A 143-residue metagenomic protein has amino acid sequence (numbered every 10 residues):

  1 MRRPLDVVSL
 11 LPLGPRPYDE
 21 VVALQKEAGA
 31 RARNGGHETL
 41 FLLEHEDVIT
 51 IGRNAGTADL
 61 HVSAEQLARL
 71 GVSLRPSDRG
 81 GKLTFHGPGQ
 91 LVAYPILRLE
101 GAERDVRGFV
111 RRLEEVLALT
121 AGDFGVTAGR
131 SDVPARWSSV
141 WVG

Functional and structural regions predicted by a protein language model:
M1-W141: N-terminal lobe of the biotin/lipoate ligase/transferase fold
